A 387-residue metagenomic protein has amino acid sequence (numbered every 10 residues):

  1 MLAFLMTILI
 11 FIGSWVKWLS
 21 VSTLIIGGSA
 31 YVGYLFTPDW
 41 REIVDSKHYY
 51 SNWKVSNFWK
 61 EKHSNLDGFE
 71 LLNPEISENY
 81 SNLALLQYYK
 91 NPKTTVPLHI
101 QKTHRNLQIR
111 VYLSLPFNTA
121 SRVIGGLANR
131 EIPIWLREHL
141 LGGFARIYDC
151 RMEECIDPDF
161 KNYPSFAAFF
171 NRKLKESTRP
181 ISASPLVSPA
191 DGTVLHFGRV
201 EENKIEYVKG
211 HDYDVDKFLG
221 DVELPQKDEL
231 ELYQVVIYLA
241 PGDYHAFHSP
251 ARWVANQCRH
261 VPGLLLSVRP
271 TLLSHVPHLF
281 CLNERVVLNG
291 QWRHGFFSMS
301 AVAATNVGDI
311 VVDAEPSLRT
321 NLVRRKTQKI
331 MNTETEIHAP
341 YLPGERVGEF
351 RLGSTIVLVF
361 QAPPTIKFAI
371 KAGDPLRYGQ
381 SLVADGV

Functional and structural regions predicted by a protein language model:
L2-V387: Contiguous, well-folded functional domains in the mature portion of proteins
